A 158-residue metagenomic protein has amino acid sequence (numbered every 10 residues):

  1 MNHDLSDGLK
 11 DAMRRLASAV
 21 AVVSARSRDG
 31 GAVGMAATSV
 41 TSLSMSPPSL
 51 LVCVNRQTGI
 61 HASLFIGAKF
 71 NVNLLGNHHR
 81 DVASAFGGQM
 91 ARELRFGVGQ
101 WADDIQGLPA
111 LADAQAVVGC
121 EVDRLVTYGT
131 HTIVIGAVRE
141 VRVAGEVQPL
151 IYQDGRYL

Functional and structural regions predicted by a protein language model:
M1-L158: Basic, polyanion-binding surface patches
